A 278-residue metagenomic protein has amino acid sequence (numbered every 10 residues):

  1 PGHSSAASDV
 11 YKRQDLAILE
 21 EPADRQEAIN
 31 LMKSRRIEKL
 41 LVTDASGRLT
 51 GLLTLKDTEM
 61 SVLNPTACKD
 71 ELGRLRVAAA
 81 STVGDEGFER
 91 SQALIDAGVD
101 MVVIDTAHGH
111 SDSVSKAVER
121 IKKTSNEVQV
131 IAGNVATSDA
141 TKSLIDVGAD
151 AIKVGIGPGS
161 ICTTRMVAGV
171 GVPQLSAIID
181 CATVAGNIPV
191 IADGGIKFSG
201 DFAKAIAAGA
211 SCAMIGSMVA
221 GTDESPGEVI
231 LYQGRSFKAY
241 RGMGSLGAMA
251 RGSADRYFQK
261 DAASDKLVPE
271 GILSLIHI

Functional and structural regions predicted by a protein language model:
P1-A7, Y11, I276-H277: Single conserved hydrophobic/aromatic residue that forms the stacking wall/gate of nucleotide- or nucleobase-binding
S5-D9, M32, L40-T58: A glycine-centered beta-loop-beta connector
D15, L19-E20, A80, D146-V147 (+2 more regions): Alpha/beta catalytic cores of nucleotide-metabolism and tRNA/nucleoside-modifying enzymes
I18-R36, T43-D44, M60-V62, E86-I95: The conserved cystathionine-beta-synthase
L55-T66, F88, A107-S125, S138-K142 (+1 more regions): Active-site-adjacent beta->alpha loops and helix N-cap segments on the catalytic face of soluble alpha/beta enzymes
E71-A79, T124-G133, V184-D193: Short beta-strand/loop segments at the ligand-binding rim of alpha/beta enzyme cores
A80-T82, M101-H110, Q129-N134, G171: Catalytic beta/alpha-barrel core
D150-P158, I215-G216: Non-cysteine beta-strand/loop elements that form the S-adenosyl-L-methionine
